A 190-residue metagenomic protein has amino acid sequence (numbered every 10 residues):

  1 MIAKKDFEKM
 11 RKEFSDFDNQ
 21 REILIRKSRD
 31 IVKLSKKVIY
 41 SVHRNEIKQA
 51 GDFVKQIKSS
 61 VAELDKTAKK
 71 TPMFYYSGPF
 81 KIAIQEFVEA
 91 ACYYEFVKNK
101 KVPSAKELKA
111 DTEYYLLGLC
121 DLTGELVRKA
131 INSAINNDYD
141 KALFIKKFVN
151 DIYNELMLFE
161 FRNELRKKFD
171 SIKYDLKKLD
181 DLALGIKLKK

Functional and structural regions predicted by a protein language model:
M1-D65: Leu/Val/Ala/Ile-rich N-terminal alpha-helices, chiefly Sec-type signal peptides and the beginnings
I2-R11, V88, Y94-G118, A130-N136 (+2 more regions): Intrinsic, low-complexity N-terminal interaction/targeting segments
D6, K27-D30, L34, F53 (+7 more regions): Amphipathic, well-ordered alpha-helical segments in soluble domains
D16-K27, V42, E46-Q49, P72-I82 (+6 more regions): Non-transmembrane, amphipathic alpha-helical segments
S28, S35, F80-K98, E113-C120 (+1 more regions): Extended alpha-helical coiled-coil scaffold domains characteristic of the BAR superfamily
F53-K109: Long, charged all-alpha helical bundle/coiled-coil segments in cytosolic proteins
L119-K190: Preference for long, well-ordered alpha-helical segments
